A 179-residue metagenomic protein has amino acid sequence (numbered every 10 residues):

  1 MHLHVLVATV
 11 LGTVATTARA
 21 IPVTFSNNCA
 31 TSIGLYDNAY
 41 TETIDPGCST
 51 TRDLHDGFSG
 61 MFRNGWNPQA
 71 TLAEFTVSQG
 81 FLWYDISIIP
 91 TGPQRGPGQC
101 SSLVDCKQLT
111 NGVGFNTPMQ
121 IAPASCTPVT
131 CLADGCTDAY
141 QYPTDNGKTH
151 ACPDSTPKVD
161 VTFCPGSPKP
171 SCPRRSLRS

Functional and structural regions predicted by a protein language model:
M1-P22, R178-S179: Fungal secretory targeting signals
V23-S179: Extracellular low-complexity, O-glycosylation-prone Ser/Thr/Pro/Gly-rich "stalks" and linkers flanking catalytic
